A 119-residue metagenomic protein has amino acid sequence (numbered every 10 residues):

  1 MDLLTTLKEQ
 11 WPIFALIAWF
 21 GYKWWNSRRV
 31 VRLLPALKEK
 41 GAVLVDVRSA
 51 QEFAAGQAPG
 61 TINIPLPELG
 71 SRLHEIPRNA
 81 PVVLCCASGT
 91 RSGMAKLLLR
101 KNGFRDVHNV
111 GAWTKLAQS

Functional and structural regions predicted by a protein language model:
D2-L33, K40-A42, A50-P81, T90-S119: Rhodanese-like catalytic fold shared by cysteine-dependent sulfurtransferases and DSP/PTP-type phosphatases
L84-C85: Short, surface-exposed ligand- or partner-binding patches at beta-edge/loop junctions that are enriched in aromatics
